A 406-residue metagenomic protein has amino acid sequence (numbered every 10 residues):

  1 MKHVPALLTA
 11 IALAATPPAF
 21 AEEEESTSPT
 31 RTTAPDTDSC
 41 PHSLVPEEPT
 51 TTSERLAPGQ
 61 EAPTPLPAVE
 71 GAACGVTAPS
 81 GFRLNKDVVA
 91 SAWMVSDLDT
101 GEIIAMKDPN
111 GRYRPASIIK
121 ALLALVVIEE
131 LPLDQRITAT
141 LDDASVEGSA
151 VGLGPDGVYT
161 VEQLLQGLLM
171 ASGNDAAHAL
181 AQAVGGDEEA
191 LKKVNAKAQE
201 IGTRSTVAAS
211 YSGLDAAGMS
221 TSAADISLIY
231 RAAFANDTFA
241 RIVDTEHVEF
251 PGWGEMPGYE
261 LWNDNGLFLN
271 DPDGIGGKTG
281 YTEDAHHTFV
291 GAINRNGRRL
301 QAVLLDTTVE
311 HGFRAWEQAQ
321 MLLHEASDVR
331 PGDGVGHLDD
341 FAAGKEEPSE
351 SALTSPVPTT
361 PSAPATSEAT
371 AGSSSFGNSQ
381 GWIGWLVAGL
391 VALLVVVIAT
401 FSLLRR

Functional and structural regions predicted by a protein language model:
M1-E24, G384-L404: Secretory targeting and sorting signals
H3-V4, A21-A224, L228-A233, D237: Active-site-adjacent loops and short helices of periplasmic peptidoglycan-processing enzymes
L8, A12-L13, P17-A19, T32 (+3 more regions): N-terminal cationic amphipathic segment used for targeting or macromolecule association
A10, T16-A19, L165, A223 (+1 more regions): A generic alpha-helix preference that emphasizes hydrophobic side chains
A12, L84-K86, I293: Sterically constrained small-residue positions within well-ordered secondary structures of folded domains
R204, D215-D225, I229-R406: Domain-terminus/edge residues, biased toward the C-terminal soluble/receptor-binding domains of extracytoplasmic
